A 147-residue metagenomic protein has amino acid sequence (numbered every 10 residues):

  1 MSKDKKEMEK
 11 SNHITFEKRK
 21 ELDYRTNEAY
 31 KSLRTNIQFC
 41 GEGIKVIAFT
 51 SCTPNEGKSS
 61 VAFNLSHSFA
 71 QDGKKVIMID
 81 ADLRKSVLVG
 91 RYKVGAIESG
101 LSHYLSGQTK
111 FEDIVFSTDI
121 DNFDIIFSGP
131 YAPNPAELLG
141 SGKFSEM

Functional and structural regions predicted by a protein language model:
M1-M147: P-loop NTP-binding module
